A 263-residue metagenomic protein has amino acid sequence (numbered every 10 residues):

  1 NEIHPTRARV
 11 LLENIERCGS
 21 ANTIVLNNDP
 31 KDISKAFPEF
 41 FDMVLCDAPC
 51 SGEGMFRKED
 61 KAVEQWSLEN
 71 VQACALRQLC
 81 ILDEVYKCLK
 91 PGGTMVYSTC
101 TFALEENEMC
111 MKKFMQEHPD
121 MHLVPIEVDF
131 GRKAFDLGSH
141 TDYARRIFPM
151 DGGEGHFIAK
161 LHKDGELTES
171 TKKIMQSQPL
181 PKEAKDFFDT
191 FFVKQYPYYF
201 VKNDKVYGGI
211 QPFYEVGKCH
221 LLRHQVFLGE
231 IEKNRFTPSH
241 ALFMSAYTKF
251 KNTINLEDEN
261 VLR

Functional and structural regions predicted by a protein language model:
I3-P38: S-adenosyl-L-methionine
T6, M43-I81, C100-N107: Mobile active-site "lid"/loop adjacent to the S-adenosyl-L-methionine
R7, G19-N22, F41, G52 (+3 more regions): Extended, hydrophobic alpha-helical segments in both membrane/secreted and soluble proteins
V10, N14, F40, R77 (+1 more regions): Alpha-helical scaffold elements adjacent to nucleotide-binding pockets in ATP/GTP-utilizing enzyme cores
L11, T23, D29-P30, V71 (+1 more regions): Switch/coupling sub-region of P-loop NTPases
F41, T94-Y97, F102-Y207: Class I S-adenosyl-L-methionine
L89-P91: Helix-to-beta-strand junctions that scaffold the AdoMet/dcAdoMet cofactor pocket in Class I SAM-dependent enzymes
E154, D164-R263: Polybasic, low-complexity RNA-engagement segments
